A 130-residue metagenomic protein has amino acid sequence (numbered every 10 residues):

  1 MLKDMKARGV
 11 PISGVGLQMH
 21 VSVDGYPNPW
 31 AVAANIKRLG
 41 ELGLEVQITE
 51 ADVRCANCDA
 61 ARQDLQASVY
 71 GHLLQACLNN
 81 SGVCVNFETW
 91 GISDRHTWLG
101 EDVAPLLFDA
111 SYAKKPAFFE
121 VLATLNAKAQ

Functional and structural regions predicted by a protein language model:
M1-V10, G16: Active-site cradle of extracellular carbohydrate-active enzymes
D4-A7, P27-Q130: Aromatic-rich peripheral "rim/lid" segments of glycoside hydrolase catalytic domains that contact and position glycan
G14-Q18, Q47-E50: Short, conserved beta-strand edge motifs with alternating hydrophobic and charged residues
L17-Y26, A60: Surface-exposed cleft-lining segments at the edges of enzyme active sites
